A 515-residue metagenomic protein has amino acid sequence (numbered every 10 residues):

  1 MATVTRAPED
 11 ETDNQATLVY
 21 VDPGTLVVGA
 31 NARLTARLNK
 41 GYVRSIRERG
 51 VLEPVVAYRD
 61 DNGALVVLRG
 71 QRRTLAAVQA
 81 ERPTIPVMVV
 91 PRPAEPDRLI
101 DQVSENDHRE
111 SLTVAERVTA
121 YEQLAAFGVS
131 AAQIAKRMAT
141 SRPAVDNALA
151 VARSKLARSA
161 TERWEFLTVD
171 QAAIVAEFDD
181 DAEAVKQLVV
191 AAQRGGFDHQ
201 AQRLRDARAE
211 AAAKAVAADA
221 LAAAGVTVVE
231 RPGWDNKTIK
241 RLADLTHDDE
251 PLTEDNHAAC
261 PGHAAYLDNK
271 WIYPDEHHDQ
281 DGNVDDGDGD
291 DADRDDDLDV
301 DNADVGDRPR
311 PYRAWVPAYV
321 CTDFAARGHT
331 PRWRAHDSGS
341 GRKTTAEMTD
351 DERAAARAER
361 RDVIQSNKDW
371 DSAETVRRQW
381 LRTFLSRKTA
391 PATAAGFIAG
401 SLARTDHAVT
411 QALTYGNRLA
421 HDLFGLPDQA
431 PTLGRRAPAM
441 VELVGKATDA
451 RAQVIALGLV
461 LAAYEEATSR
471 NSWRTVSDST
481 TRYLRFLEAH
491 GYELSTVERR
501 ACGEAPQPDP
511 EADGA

Functional and structural regions predicted by a protein language model:
M1-V90, L99-H108, K186: Short, charged/polar connector segments at secondary-structure boundaries
A30-A36, R72-D179: Amphipathic, charge-rich alpha-helical segments that serve as recognition/docking helices
L52-A57, K155-A157, D179-A184: Short, proline-centered helix/strand-breaking motifs
P96-I100, S154-K155, A182-V185, F197 (+3 more regions): Alpha-helix initiation and N-capping motif
W164, V169-A218: Extended amphipathic alpha-helical segments with heptad-repeat/coiled-coil character used for oligomerization, fusion
G195-A515: Conserved TIR/SEFIR loop-to-helix hotspot centered on a Trp-containing motif with a nearby acidic residue
